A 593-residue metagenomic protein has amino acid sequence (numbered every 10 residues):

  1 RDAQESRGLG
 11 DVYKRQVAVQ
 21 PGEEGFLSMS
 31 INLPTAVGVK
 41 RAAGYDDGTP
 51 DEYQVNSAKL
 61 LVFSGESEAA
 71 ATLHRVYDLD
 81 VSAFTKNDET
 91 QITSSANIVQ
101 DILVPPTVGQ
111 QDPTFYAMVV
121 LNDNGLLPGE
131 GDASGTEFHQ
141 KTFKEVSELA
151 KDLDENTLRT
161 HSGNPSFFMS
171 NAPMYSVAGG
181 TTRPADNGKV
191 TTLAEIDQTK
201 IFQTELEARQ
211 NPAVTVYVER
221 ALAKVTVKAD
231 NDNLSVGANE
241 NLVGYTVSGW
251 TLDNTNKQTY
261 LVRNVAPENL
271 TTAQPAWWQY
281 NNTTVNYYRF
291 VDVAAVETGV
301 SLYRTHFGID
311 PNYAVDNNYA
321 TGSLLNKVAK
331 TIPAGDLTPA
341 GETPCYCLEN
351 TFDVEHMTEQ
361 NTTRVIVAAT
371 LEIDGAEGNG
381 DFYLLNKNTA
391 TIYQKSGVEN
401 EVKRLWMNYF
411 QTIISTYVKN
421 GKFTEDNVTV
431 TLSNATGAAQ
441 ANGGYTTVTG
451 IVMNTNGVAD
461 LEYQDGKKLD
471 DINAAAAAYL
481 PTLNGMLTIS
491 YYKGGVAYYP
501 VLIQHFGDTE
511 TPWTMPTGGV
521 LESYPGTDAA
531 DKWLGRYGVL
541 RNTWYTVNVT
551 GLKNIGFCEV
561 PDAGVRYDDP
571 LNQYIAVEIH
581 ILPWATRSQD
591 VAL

Functional and structural regions predicted by a protein language model:
R7, D11-L593: Sec-type signal peptide cleavage vicinity
